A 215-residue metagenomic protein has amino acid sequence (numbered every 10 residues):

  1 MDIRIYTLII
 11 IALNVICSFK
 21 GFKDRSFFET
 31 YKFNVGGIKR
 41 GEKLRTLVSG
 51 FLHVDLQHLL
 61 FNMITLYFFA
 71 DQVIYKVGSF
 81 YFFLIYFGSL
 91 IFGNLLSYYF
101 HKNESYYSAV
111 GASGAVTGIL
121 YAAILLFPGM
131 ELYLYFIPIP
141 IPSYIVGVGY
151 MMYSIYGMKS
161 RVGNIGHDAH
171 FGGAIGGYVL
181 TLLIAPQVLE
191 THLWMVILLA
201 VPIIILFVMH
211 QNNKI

Functional and structural regions predicted by a protein language model:
M1-I215: A detector for small-residue-rich transmembrane helices and their helix-helix packing motifs
